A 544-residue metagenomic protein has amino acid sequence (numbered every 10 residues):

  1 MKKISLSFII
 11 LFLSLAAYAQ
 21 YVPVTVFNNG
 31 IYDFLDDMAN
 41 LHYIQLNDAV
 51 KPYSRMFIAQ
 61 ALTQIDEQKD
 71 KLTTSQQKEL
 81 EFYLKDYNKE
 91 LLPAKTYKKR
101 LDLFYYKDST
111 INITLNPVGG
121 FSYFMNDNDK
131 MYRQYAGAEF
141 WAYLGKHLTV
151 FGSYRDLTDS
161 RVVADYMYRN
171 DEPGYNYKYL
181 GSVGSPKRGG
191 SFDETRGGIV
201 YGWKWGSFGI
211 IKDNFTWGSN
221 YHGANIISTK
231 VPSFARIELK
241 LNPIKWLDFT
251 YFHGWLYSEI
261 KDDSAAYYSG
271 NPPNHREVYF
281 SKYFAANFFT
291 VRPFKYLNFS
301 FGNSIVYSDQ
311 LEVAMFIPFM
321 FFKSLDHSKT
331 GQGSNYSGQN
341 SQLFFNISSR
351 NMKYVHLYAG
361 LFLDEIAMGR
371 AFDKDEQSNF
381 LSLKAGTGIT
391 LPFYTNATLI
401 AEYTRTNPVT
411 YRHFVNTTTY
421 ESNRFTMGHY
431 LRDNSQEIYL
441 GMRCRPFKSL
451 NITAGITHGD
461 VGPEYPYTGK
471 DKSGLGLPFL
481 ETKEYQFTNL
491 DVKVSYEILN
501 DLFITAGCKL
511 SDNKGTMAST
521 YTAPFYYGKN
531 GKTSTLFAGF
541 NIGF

Functional and structural regions predicted by a protein language model:
M1-I4: Positively charged n-region of N-terminal signal peptides that target proteins for export
L6-I9: Sec-dependent N-terminal signal peptides
S14-A16: N-terminal signal peptide c-region/cleavage motif recognized by signal peptidases
Y21-L41: Short N-terminal segments immediately surrounding and downstream of signal-peptide cleavage
V22, L41-A49, S54-M56, A61-N298 (+5 more regions): Outer-membrane beta-barrel channel domains
L35, R196, Y439: Generic structural marker for isolated residues within well-ordered, non-membrane alpha-helices of soluble domains
F192, R292-F544: Exposed, low-structure sequence patches enriched in small/polar residues
